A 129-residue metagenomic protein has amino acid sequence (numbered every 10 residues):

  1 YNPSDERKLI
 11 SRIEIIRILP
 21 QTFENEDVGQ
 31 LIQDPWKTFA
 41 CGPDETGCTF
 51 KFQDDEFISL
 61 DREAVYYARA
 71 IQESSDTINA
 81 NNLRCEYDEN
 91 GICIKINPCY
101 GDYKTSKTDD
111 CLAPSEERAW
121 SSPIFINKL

Functional and structural regions predicted by a protein language model:
Y1-L129: C-terminal functional module detector
